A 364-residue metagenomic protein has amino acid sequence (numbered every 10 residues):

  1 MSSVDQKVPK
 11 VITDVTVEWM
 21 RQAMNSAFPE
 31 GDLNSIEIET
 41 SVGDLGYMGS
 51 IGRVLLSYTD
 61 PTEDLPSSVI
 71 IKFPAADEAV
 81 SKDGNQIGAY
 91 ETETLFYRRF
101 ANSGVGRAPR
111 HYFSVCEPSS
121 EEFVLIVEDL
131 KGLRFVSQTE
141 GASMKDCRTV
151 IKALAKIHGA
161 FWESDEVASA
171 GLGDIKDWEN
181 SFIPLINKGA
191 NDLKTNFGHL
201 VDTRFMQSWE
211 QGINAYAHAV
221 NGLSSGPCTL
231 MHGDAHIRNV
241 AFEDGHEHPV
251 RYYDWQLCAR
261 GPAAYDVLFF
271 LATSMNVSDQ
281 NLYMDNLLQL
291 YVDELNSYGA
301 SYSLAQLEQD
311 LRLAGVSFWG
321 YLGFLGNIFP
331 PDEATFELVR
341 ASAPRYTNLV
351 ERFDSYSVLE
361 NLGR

Functional and structural regions predicted by a protein language model:
S2, L133-H232, A241-H246, E337-R364: ATP-dependent phospho-/nucleotidyl transfer catalytic cores
S2-I36: Juxta-kinase regulatory segment immediately upstream of eukaryotic protein kinase catalytic domains
M20, M24, F96-Y97, L288: Structural element of the ATP-grasp superfamily
S41-P184, A263: Conserved ATP-binding subdomain of kinase catalytic cores across diverse folds
G43, S119, D146, P227-D234 (+6 more regions): Secondary-structure capping and boundary motifs in well-ordered enzyme cores
L45-E63, I70, N214-A263: Active-site acidic catalytic loop and adjacent metal/ATP-binding pocket of ATP-dependent phosphoryl transfer enzymes
L95, L257-G299, G315-R340: Active-site activation/catalytic loop segments of kinase-like enzymes and analogous catalytic loops in related
A300-V316: All-alpha amphipathic helical-bundle segments outside canonical DNA-binding/catalytic cores that form hydrophobic
